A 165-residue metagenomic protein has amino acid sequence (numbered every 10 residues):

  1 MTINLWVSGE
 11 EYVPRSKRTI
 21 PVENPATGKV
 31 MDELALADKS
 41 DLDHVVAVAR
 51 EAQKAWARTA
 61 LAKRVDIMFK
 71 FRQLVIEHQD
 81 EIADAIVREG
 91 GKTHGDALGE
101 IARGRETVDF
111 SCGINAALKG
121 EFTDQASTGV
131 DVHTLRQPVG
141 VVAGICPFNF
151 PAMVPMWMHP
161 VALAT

Functional and structural regions predicted by a protein language model:
M1-V130: N-terminal Rossmann-like NAD(P)+-binding subdomain of aldehyde/semialdehyde dehydrogenases
E121-T165: Conserved small-residue-rich beta-alpha loop and adjacent elements that most often cradle the phosphate/pyrophosphate
